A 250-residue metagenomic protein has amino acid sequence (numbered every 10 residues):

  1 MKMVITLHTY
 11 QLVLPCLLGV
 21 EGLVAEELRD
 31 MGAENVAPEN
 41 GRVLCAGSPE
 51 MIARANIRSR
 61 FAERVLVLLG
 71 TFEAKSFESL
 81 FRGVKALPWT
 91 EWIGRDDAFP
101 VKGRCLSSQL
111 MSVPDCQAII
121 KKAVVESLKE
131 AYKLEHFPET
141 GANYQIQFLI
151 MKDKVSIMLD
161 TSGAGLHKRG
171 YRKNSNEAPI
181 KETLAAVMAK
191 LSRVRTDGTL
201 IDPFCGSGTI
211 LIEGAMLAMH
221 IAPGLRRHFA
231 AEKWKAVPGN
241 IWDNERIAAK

Functional and structural regions predicted by a protein language model:
K2-Y144: Non-catalytic nucleic-acid substrate-recognition regions in nucleic-acid-modifying enzymes
N40, L159-T161, F204: Glycine-rich, histidine-containing beta strand-loop boundary motifs that form or position
M51, S107, K154, G163 (+2 more regions): Short loop/turn segments at secondary-structure transitions that flank enzyme active sites
I146-S162: C-terminal edge-of-domain segments
I157-L191: SAM-dependent Rossmann-like transferase core, predominantly class I methyltransferases with a strong bias toward
I180-K250: Conserved S-adenosyl-L-methionine
